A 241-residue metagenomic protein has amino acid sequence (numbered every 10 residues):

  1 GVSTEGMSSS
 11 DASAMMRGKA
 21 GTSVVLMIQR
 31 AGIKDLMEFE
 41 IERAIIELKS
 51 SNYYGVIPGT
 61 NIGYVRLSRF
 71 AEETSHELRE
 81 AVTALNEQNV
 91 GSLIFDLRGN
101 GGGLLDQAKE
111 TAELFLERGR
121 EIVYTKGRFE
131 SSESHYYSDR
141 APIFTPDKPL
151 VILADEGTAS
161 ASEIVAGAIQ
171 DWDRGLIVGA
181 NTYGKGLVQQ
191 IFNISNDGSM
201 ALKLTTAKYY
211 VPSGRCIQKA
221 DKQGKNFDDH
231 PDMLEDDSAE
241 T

Functional and structural regions predicted by a protein language model:
V2-G198: Cleft-lining beta-strand/loop regions that shape enzyme active-site pockets
Q29, A207, K222: Surface loops and adjacent helix of pleckstrin homology
G184-K185, K208-Y210, G214: Glycine-rich beta-alpha junction loops
G198-A207: Short acidic, Pro/Gly- and aromatic-enriched capping/linker segments at domain boundaries
P212-T241: Conserved functional hotspot residues or short segments at active or partner-binding sites across diverse domains
